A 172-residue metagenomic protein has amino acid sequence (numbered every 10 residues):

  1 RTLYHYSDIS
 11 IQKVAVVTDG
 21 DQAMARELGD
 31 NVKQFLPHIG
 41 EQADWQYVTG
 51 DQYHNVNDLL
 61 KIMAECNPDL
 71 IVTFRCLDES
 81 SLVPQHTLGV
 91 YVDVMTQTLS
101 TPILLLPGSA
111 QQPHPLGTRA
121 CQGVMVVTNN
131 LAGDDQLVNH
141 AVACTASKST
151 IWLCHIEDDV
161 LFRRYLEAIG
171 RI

Functional and structural regions predicted by a protein language model:
R1-G50, A120-I172: Small/aliphatic-rich secondary-structure junction motif
V48-D58: Charged docking surfaces used in two-component/phosphorelay signaling
Q52-H54, A110, D158: Residue-level detector of flexible, active-site-proximal loop/helix-junction positions within diverse enzyme catalytic
N55-V56, L88, D134-V138: Amphipathic coiled-coil/heptad-repeat helices and related helical stalk/stem segments that mediate oligomerization
L60-P115: Gly/Ser-rich helix-loop-strand patches that form or flank binding pockets for ribonucleotide-derived cofactors
